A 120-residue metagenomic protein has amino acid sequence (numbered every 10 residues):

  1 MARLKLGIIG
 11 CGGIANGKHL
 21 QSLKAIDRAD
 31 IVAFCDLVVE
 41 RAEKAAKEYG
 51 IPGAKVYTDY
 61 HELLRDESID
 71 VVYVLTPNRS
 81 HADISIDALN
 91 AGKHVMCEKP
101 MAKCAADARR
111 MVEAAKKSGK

Functional and structural regions predicted by a protein language model:
M1-Y49: N-terminal Rossmann-like dinucleotide-binding module
I26-R28, D66-E67, S118: Acidic-histidine catalytic/liganding microenvironments
D30-I31, G53-K55, V71, G119: Secondary-structure boundary/capping signal
V38-E40, V56, H81, K120: Short, intrinsically disordered/low-complexity patches at protein termini and at juxtamembrane boundaries
A45-P52, R110, A114-S118: Short, conserved SAM-binding/catalytic segment of Class I S-adenosyl-L-methionine-dependent methyltransferases
A54-A114: Beta-loop-alpha module in the N-terminal Rossmann-like domain of NAD(P)-dependent dehydrogenases, especially those
